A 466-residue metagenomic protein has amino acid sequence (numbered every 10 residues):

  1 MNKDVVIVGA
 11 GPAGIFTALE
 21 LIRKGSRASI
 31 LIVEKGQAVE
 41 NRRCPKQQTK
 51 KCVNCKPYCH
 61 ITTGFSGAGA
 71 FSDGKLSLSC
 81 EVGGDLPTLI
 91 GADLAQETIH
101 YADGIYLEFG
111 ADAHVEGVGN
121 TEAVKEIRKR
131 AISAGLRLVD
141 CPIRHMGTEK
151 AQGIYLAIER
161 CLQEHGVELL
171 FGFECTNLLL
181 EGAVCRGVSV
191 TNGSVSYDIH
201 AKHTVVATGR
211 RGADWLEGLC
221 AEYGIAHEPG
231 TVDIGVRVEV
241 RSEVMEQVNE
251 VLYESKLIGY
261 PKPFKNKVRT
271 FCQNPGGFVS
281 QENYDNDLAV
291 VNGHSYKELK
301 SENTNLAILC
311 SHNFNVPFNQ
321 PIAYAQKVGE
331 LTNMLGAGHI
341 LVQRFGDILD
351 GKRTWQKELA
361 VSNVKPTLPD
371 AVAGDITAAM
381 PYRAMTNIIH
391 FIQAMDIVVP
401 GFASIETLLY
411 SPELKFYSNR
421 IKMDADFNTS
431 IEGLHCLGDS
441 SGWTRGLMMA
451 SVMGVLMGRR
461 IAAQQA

Functional and structural regions predicted by a protein language model:
M1-G83, K125-K129, A134-A466: Residues forming the flavin
K56-P57, G64-G117: Dinucleotide-binding Rossmann-like beta1-alpha1 core, especially the glycine-rich loop that anchors the ADP
A95, G117-K129: Conserved phosphate-binding loops in N-terminal lobes of ATP-dependent enzymes of the actin/Hsp70/sugar-kinase
H114, V118, T204-A207: Short catalytic-loop micro-motif centered on adjacent basic/acidic residues
